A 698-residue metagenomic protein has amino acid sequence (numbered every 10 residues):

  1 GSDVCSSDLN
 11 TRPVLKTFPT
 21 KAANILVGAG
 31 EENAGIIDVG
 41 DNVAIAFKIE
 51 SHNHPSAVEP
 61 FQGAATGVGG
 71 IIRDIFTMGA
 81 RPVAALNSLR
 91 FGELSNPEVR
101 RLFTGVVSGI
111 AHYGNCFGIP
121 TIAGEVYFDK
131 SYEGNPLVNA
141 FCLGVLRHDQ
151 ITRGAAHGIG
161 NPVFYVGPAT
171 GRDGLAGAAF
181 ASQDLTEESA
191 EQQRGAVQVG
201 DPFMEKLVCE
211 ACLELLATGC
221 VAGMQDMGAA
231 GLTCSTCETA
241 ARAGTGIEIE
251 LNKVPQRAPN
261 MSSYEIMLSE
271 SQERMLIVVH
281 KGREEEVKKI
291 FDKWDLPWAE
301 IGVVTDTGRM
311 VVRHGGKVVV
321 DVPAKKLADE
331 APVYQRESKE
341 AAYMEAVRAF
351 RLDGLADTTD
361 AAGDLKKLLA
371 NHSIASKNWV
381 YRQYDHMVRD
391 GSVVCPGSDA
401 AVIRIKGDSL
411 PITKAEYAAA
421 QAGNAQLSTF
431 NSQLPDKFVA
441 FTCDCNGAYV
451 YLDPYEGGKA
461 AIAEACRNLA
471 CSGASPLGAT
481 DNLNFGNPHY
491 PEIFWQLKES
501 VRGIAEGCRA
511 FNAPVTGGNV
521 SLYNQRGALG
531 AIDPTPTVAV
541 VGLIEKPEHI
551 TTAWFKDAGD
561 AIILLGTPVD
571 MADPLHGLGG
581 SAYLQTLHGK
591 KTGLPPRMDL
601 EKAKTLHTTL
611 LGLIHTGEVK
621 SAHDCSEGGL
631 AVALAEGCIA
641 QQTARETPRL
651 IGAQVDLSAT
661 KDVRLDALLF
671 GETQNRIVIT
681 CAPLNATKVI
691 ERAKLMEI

Functional and structural regions predicted by a protein language model:
S2-A420, Q433-I698: Glycine/proline-enriched, intrinsically flexible loops and inter-domain linkers
Q426-L434: Intrinsically disordered, low-complexity proline-rich regions
